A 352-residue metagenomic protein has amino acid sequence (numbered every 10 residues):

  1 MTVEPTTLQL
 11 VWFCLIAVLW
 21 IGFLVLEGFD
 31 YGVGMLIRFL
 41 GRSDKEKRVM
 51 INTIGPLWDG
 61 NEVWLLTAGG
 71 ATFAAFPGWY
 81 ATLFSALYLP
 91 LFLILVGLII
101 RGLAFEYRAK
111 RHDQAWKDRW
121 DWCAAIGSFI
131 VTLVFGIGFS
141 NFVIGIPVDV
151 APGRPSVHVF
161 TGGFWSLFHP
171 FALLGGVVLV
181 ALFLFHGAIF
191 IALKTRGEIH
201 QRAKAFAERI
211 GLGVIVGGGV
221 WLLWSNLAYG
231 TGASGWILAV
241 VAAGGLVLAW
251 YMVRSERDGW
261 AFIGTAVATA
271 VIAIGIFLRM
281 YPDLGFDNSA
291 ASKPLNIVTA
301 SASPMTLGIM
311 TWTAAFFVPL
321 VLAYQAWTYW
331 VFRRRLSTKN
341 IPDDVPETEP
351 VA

Functional and structural regions predicted by a protein language model:
M1-F13, F73-Y88, V143-V150, G162-P170 (+1 more regions): Helix-coil boundary and interhelical linker segments in multi-pass alpha-helical membrane proteins
M1-G60, L66-G69: N-terminal signal-anchor module of multipass membrane proteins
W12-F23, F84-G97, A125-I130, S166-L182 (+1 more regions): Alpha-helical transmembrane segments
G55-I130, Y229-A233: Membrane-interface helix-loop-helix modules in multi-pass inner-membrane proteins
Y107-A261, G275: Long, contiguous internal "core" modules enriched in hydrophobic/ aromatic residues
P147-V150, A270-S292: Juxtamembrane non-transmembrane "cap" segments at the membrane-aqueous interface of multi-pass membrane proteins
A268, F332-A352: Short, highly charged, low-complexity non-transmembrane loops/tails of multi-pass membrane proteins
F286-I309: Short, membrane-exposed interhelical loops at transmembrane-helix boundaries
